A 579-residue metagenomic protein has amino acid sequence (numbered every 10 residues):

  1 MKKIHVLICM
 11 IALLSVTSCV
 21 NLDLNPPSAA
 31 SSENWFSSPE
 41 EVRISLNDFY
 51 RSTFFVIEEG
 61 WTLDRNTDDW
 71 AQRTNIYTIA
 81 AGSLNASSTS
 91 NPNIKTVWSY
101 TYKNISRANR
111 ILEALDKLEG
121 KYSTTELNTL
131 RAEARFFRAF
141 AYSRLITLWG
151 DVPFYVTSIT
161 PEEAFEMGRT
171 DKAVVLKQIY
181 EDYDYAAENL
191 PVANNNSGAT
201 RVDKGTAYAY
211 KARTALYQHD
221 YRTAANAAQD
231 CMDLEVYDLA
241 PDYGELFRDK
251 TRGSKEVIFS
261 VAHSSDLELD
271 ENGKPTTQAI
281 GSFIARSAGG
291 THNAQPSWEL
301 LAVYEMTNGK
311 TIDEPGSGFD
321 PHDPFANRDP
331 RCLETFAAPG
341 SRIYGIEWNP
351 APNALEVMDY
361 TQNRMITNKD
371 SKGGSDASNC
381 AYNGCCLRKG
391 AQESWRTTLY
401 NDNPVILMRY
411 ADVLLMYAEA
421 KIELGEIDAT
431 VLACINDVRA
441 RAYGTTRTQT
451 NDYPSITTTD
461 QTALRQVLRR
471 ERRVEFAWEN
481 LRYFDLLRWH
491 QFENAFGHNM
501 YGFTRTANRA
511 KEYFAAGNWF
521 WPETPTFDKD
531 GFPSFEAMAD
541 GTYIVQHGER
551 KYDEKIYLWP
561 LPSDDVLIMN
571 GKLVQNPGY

Functional and structural regions predicted by a protein language model:
M1-S28: Bacterial Sec-dependent N-terminal signal peptides
S18-C19, T101-N104, Q178-Y180, F247-T311 (+6 more regions): Long, intrinsically disordered, low-complexity segments
V20-T78, V152, D184-Y185, R201-I366 (+1 more regions): An aromatic- and glycine-enriched ligand-binding surface/loop that stacks and positions planar moieties
P39, R43-N47, R51-F54, I76-W149 (+6 more regions): Conserved, well-structured interaction surfaces
P330-V438: C-terminal substrate/ligand-recognition segments
